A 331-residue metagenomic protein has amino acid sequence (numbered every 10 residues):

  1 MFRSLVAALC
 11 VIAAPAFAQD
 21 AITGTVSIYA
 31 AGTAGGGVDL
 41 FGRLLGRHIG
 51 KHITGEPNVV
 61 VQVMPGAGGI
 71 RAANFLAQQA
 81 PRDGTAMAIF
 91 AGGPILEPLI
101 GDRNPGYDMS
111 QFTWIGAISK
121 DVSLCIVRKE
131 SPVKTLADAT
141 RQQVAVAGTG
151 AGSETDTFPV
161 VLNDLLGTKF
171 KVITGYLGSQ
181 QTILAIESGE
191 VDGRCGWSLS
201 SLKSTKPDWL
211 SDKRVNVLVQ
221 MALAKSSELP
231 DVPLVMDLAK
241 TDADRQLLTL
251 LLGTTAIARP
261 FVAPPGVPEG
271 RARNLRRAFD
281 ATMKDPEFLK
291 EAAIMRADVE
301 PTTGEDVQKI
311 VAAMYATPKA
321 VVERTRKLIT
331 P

Functional and structural regions predicted by a protein language model:
M1-T23, P331: Short, low-complexity disordered leader/linker segments with a strong preference for bacterial N-terminal type II
A18-G116, Q143, E154-T155, D164-S204 (+5 more regions): N-terminal (or domain-start) structured segment
S27, A86-A88, L124-I126, V217-V219 (+1 more regions): Residues embedded in well-ordered beta-strands
A34-G35, G92, S123, R128-P132 (+5 more regions): Short coil/turn segments
I95-D102, A117-S131, V161-L165, A256-V262: Periplasmic solute-binding protein
L96-I118, C125, S227-Q246: Hinge/lid segment of periplasmic solute-binding proteins
M109-G150, L166: A conserved helix-loop-strand patch within extracytoplasmic ligand-binding domains of the periplasmic binding
K120, S204-M283, T330: C-terminal lobe and pocket-closing loops of periplasmic/extracytoplasmic Venus-flytrap solute-binding proteins
